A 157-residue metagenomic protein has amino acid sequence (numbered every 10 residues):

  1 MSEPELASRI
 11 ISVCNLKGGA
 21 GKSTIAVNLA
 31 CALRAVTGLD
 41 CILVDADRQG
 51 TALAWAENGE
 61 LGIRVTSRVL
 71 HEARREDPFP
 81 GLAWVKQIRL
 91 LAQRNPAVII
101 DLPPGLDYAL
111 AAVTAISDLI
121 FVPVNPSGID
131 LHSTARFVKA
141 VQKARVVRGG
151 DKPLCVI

Functional and structural regions predicted by a protein language model:
S2-A20, V27-I99, P104, Y108 (+1 more regions): P-loop/Walker-type NTP enzyme "switch/lid" segment
V13, T24, P126-G128: Generic secondary-structure boundary/loop-capping signal
S23-N28, T134-V138: Short amphipathic alpha-helical segment that frequently serves as the phosphate-/nucleotide-binding helix
I42, A97-I157: Conserved catalytic-core segment of NTP-binding enzymes
